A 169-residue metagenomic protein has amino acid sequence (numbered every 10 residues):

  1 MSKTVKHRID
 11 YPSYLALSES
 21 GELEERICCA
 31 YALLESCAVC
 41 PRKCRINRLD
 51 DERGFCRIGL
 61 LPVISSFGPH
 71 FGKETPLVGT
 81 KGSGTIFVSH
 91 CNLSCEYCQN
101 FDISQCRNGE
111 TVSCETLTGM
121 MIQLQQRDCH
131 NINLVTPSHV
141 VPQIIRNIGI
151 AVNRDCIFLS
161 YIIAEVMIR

Functional and structural regions predicted by a protein language model:
M1-G82: Flexible, acidic/Gly-rich N-terminal and inter-domain linker regions that tether and position cofactor-handling modules
C56-R169: Conserved Radical SAM active-site core
